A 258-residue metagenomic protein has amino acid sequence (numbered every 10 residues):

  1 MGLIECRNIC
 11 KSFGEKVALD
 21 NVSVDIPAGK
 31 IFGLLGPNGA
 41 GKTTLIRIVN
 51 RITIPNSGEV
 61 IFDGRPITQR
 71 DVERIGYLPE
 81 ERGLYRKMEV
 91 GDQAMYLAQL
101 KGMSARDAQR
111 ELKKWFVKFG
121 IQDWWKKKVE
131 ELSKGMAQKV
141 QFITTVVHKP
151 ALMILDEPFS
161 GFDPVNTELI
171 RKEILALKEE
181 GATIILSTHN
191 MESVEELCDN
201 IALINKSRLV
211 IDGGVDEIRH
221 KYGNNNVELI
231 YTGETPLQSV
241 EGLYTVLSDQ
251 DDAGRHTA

Functional and structural regions predicted by a protein language model:
G2-C6, K11-N205, I211: ABC transporter nucleotide-binding domains
R171-A258: ABC transporter nucleotide-binding domain
